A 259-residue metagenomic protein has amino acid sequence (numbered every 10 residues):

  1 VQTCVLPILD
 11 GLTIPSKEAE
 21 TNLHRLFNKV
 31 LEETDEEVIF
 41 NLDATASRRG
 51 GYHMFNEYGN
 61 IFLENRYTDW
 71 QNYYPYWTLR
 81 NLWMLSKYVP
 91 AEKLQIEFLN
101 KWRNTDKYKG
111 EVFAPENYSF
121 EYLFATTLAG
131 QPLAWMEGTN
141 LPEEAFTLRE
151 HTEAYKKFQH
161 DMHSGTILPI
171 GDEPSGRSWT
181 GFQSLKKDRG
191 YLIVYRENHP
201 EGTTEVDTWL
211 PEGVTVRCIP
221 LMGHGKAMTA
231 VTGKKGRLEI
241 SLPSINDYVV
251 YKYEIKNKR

Functional and structural regions predicted by a protein language model:
Q2-C4: Positively charged, low-complexity/disordered segments
L6, M228-R259: C-terminal beta-strand-rich structural cap/linker in extracellular carbohydrate-active enzymes
P7, N41-D43, I193: A cross-family glycoside hydrolase active-site/sugar-binding cleft signature
P7-E20: The substrate-binding groove and active-site-proximal loops of carbohydrate-active enzymes, especially glycoside
E18-N140: Glycan-recognition surfaces
T126-G171: Aromatic- and carboxylate-lined catalytic core of secreted/periplasmic carbohydrate-active enzymes
E173-V214, Y248-E254: Carbohydrate-binding surface patches
W209-G225: Solvent-exposed beta-hairpin/edge-strand motifs
